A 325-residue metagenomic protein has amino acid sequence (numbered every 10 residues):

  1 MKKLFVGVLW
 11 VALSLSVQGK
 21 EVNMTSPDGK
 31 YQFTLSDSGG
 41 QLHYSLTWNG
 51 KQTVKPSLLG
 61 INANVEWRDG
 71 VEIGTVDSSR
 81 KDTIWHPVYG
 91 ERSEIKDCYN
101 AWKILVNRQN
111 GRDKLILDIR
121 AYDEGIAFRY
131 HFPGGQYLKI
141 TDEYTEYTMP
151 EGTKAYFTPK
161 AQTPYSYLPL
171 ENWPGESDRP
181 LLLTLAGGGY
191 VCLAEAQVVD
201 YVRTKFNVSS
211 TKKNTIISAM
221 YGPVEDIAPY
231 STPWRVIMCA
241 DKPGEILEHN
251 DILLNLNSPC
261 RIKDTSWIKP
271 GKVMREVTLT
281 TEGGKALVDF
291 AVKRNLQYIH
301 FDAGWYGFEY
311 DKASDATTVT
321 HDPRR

Functional and structural regions predicted by a protein language model:
F5-Q18: Hydrophobic h-region of N-terminal signal peptides that target proteins for export in Gram-negative bacteria
E21-P259: N-terminal accessory beta-strand-rich subdomains and adjacent acidic, glycine-rich linkers that precede catalytic cores
P56, T158-Q162, S266-P270, G304-F308: Short C-terminal domain-edge/linker segments immediately following a structured domain
I217, P229, I246-N250, N257-S258 (+4 more regions): Ser/Thr/Asn(+Pro)-rich, low-complexity disordered segments
P223-R235, S266-T280, A313: Charged, low-complexity, helix/coiled-coil-prone segments
M274-R325: Aromatic-lined carbohydrate-binding/catalytic grooves of carbohydrate-active enzymes
